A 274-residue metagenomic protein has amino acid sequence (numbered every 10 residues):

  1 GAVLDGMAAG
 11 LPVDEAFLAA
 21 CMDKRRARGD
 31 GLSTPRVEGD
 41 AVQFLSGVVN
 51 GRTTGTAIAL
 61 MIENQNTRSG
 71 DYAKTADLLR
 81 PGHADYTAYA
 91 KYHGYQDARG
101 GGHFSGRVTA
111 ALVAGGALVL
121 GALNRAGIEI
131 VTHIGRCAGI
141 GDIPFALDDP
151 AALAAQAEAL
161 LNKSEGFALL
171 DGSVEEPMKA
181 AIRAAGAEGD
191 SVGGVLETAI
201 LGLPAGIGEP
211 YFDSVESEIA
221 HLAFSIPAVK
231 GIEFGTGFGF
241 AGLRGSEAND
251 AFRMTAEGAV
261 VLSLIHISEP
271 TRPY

Functional and structural regions predicted by a protein language model:
A2-G6, D14-D23, T75-A76, V215-E216: Short Gly/aromatic-enriched secondary-structure transition segments
G10-E38, V108-T109, A180, A220 (+1 more regions): Alpha/propeptide regions of enzymes that mature by internal proteolysis
G10-F17, S69-D71, I207-P210: Short, conserved charged micro-motifs
C21-T87: Glycine-rich, N-terminal phosphate-binding loop and its surrounding beta-alpha-beta segment
V48, L161-L264: Accessory "access/gating" subregions that flank catalytic or transport cores
K91-Y211: Glycine-rich, mobile lid/loop segments that gate access to catalytic sites or pores
I265-Y274: Single conserved hydrophobic/aromatic residue that forms the stacking wall/gate of nucleotide- or nucleobase-binding
